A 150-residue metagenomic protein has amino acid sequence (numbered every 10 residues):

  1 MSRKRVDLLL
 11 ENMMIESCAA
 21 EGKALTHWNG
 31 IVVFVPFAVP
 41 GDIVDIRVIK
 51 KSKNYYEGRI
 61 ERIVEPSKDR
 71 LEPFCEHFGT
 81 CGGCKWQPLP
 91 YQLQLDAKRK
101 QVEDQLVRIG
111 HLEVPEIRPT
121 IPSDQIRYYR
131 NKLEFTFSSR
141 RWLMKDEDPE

Functional and structural regions predicted by a protein language model:
M1-E150: SAM-dependent transferase fold signal centered on methyltransferase-like domains, encompassing both Class I
